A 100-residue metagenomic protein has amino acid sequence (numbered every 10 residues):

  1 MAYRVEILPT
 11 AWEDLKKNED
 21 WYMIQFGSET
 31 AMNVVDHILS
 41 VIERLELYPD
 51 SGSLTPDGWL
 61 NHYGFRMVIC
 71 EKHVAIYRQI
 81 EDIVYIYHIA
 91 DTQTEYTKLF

Functional and structural regions predicted by a protein language model:
M1-D36: Arg/Lys-rich, positively charged N-terminal/basic patches that mediate binding to nucleic acids
R4-E6, N33, L39, H62 (+1 more regions): PIN-domain endoribonuclease scaffold, especially VapC-family toxins
V5-I7, I38, Y77, I86: Hydrophobic packing within well-folded, soluble alpha/beta domains
E19, L39-E46: Structural signal for well-ordered, non-membrane alpha-helices
E43-I69: A short, surface-exposed loop/turn module that caps and links secondary-structure elements
C70-F100: Enriched for short, Lys/Arg-rich terminal
